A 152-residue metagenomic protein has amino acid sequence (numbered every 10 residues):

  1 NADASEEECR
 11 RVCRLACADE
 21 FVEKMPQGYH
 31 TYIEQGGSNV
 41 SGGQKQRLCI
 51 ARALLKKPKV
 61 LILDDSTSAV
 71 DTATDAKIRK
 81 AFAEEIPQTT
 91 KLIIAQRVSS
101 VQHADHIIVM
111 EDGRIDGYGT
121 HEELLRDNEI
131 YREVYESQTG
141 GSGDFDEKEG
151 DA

Functional and structural regions predicted by a protein language model:
N1-Q35, R79-K80, Q88: ABC ATPase nucleotide-binding domain helical subdomain, centered on the C-loop/LSGGQ "ABC signature"
L55-K59, Q88: A short, proline-enriched helix->beta-strand linker immediately N-terminal to the Walker B motif in ABC-type P-loop
L61-D64: Catalytic Walker B motif of ABC-type/P-loop ATPase nucleotide-binding domains
E84-A95, V101: Conserved catalytic loops of ABC-family nucleotide-binding domains
H103-V109, E129-I130: Conserved catalytic segment of ABC-fold P-loop ATPases
Y118-G119: ABC ATPase "signature
